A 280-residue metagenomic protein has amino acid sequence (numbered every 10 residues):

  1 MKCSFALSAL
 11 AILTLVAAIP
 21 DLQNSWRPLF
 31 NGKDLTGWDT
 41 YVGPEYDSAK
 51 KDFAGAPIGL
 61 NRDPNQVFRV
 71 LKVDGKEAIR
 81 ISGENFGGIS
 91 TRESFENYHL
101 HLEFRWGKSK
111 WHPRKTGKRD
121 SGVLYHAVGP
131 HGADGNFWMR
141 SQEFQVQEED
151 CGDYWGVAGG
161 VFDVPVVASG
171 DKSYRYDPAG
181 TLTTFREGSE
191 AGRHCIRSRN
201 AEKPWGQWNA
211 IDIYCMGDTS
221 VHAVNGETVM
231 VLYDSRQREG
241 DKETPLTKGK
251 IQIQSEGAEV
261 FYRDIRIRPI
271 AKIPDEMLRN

Functional and structural regions predicted by a protein language model:
M1-F5: Positively charged n-region of N-terminal signal peptides that target proteins for export
A6-T14: Bacterial N-terminal signal peptides
I19-N280: Carbohydrate-interacting regions of secretory-pathway proteins
